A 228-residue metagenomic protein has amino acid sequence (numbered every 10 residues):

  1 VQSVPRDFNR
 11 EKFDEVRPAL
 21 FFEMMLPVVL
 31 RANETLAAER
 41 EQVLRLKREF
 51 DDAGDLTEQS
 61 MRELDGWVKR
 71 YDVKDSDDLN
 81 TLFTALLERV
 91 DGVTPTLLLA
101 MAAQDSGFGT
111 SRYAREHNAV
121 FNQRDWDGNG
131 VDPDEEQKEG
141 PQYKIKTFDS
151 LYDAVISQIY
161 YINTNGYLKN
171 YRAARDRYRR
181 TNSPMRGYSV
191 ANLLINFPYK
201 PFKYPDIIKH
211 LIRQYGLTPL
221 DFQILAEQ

Functional and structural regions predicted by a protein language model:
V1-A100, Q104-Q228: Catalytic cores of secreted/periplasmic lytic hydrolases that degrade extracellular macromolecules
